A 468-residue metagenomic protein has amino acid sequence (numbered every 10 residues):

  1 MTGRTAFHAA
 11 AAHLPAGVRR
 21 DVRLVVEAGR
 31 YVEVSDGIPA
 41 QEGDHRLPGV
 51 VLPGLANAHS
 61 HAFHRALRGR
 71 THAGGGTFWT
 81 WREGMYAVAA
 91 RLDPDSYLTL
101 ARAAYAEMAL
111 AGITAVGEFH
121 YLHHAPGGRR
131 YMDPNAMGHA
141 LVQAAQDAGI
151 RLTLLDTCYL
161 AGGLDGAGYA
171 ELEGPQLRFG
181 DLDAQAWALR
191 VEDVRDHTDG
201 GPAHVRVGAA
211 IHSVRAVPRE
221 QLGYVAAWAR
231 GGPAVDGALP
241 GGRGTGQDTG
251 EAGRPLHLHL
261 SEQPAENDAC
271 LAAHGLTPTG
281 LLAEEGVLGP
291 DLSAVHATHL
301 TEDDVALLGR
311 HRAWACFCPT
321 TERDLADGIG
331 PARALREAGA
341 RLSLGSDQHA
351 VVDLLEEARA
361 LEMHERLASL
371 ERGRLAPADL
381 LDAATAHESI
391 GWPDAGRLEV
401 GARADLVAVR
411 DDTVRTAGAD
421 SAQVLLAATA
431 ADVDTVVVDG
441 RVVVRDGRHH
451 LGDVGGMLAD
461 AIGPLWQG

Functional and structural regions predicted by a protein language model:
M1-T5, A11-P53, V191, A209: Histidine-rich, glycine-flanked metal-binding segment
M1-V22, E27, L381-G468: Active-site microenvironment of metallo-dependent hydrolases
P53-R65, P255-E262: Histidine-centered catalytic micro-motifs
G69, Q221, P264-L276, D304-G309 (+3 more regions): Histidine/acidic-residue-rich catalytic or RNA/ligand-binding cores of hydrolases and nuclease-related proteins
G69-R151, Q185-P202, A459-Q467: Alpha-helical scaffold segments that flank or form the walls of functional sites
G127-V295: Metal-coordinating catalytic core of metallo-dependent amide/deamination hydrolases
A229-R230, G250-G253, V287-P290, L307-C316 (+2 more regions): Glycine-enriched alpha-helix->loop->beta-strand junction motifs that scaffold or abut catalytic
E284-D291, R333-T413, A427-T429, V437: His/Asp/Glu-enriched, well-ordered alpha-helical/loop segment that forms or immediately abuts the divalent-metal
